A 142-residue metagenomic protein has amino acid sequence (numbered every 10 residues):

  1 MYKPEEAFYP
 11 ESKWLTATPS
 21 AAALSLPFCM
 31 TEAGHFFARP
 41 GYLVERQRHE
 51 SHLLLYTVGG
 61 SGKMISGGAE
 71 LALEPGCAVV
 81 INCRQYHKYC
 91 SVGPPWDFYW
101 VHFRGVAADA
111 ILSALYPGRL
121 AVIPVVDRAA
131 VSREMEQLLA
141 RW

Functional and structural regions predicted by a protein language model:
M1-C29, R141: A short, N-terminal "cap"/entry segment at the start of jelly-roll beta-barrel domains of the cupin/DSBH fold
K3-S12, A108-I111, R133, Q137: Short, charged, low-hydrophobicity "junction" segments
E11, L15, L26, G105 (+1 more regions): A structural signal for well-ordered alpha-helical scaffolds and beta->alpha junctions
A23, V44, V125-R128: A generic helix-loop boundary/linker signal
S25-R119: N-terminal regulatory/effector-sensing and dimerization cores that precede helix-turn-helix DNA-binding domains
A110-W142: Amphipathic alpha-helical segments enriched in hydrophobic/aromatic residues interleaved with Lys/Arg
